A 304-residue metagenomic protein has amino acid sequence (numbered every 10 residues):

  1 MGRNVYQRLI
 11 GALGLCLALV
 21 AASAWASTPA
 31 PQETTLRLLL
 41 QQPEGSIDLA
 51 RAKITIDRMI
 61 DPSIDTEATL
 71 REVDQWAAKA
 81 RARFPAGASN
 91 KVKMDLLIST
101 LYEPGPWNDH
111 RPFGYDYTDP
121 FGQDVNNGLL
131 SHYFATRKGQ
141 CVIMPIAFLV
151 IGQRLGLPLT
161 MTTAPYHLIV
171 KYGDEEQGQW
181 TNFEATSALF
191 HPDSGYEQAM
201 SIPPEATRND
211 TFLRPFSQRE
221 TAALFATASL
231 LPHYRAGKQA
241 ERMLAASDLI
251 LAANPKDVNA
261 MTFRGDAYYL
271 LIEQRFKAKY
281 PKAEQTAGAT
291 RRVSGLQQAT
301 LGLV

Functional and structural regions predicted by a protein language model:
M1-G2, L19, V258: A general, composition-driven signal for non-globular sequence regions
G2-L13: Bacterial N-terminal signal peptides that target proteins for export
G11-A22: Bacterial N-terminal signal peptides
W25-V304: A structural boundary/capping signal
